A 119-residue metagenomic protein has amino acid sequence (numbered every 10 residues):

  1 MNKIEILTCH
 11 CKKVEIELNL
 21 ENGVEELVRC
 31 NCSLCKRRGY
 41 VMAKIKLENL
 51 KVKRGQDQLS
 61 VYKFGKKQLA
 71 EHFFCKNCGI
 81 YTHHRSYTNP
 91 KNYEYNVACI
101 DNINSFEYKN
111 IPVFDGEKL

Functional and structural regions predicted by a protein language model:
M1-T8, K13-L119: A short Gly-Trp-Pro
